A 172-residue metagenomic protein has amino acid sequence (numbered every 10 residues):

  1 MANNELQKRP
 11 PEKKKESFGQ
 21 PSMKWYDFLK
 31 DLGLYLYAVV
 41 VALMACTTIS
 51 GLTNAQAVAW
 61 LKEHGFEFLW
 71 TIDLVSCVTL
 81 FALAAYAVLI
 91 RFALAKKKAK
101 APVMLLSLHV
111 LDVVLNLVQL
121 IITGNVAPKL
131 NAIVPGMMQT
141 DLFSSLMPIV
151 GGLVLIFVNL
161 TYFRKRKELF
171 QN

Functional and structural regions predicted by a protein language model:
A2-N172: Topology signature of small-to-medium multi-pass alpha-helical membrane proteins
